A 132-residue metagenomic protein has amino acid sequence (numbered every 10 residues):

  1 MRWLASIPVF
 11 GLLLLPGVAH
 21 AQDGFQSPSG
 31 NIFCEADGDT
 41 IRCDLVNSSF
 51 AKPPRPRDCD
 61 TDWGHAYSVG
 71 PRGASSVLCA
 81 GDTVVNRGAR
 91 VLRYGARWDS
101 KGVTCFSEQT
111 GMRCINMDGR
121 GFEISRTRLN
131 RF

Functional and structural regions predicted by a protein language model:
M1-G11: Bacterial N-terminal signal peptides that target proteins for export
P16-V18: N-terminal signal peptide c-region/cleavage motif recognized by signal peptidases
H20-Q22: Boundary of Sec targeting at the N-terminus
D37-G38, V46-N47, S100-G102: A motif-centric signal for short, conserved binding hotspots located in accessible loops or intrinsically disordered
I41-L92, I124-F132: A low-complexity, Ser/Thr/Gly/Pro-enriched, surface-exposed linker/loop concept that marks segments flanking
V84-G111: Acidic, glycine-rich flexible loop segments
F106-E123: Short, exposed beta-strand-loop hairpins at the edges of beta-sheets in extracellular/periplasmic proteins
